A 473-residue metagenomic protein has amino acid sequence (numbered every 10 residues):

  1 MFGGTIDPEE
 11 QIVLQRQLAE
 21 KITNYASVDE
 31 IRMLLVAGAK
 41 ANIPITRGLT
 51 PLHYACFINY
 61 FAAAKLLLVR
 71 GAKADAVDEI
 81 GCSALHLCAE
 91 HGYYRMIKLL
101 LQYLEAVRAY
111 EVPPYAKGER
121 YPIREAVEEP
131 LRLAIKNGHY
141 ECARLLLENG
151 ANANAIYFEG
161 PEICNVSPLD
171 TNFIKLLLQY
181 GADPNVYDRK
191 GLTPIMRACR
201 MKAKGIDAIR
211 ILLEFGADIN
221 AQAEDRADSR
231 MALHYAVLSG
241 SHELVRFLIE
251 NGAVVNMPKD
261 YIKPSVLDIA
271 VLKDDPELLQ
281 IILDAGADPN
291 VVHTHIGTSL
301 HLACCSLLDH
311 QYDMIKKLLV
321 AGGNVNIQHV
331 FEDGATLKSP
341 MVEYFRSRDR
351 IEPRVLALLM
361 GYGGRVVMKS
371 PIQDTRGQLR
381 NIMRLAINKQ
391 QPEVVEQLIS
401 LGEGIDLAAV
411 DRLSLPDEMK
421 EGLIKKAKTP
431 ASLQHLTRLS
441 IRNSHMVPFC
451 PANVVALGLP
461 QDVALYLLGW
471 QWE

Functional and structural regions predicted by a protein language model:
T5, G334, E343-E352, L356-A357 (+1 more regions): Cullin-RING E3 adaptor/co-adaptor recruitment helices
L14, G48, G81, V127 (+7 more regions): Start-of-repeat signature of ankyrin repeats
Y25-A26, N59, G92, G138 (+7 more regions): Ankyrin-repeat intra-repeat helix-capping/turn positions
E30, A62-A63, R95-M96, E141-C142 (+7 more regions): Conserved ankyrin/ankyrin-like repeat signature
R32-K40, K65-K73, K98-V107, R144-N152 (+7 more regions): Ankyrin repeat domain, specifically the short helix-to-loop turn at the C-terminus of the second helix of each repeat
N42, D75, R108-Y110, K117-Y121 (+7 more regions): Ankyrin-repeat junction/capping positions
I45, D78, E111-P113, R124 (+7 more regions): Ankyrin repeat boundary/linker residues
